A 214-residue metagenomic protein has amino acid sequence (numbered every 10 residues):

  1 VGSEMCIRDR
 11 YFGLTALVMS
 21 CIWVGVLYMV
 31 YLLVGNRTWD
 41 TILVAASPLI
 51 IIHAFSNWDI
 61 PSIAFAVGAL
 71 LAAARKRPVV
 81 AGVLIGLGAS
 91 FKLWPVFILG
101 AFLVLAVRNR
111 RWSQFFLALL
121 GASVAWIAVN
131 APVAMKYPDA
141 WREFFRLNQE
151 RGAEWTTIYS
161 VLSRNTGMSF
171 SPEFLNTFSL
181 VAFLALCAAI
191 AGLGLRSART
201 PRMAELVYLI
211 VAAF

Functional and structural regions predicted by a protein language model:
G2-I7: Short, small-residue-biased leader/transition segments that mark boundaries at the very start of proteins
R10-R37, I42, L184-L195: Transmembrane-helix motifs of polytopic, lipid-linked glycan transferases
Y28-L49, V80, T200-A204: Transmembrane-helix signature of polytopic, membrane-embedded enzymes that assemble or transfer cell-envelope glycans
M29, P48, S62-P78: Specific aromatic-rich, kink-prone transmembrane helix
A54-S62: Short acidic/glycine- and proline-prone juxtamembrane loop motifs at membrane-interface regions of multi-pass membrane
A72-L87, L206-V211: Short hydrophobic alpha-helices at membrane interfaces in multi-pass membrane enzymes
F97-S123: Perimembrane helix-loop-helix junctions
G152-F214: Aromatic/glycine/proline-enriched transmembrane-helix motif characteristic of membrane-embedded glycan-assembly enzymes
